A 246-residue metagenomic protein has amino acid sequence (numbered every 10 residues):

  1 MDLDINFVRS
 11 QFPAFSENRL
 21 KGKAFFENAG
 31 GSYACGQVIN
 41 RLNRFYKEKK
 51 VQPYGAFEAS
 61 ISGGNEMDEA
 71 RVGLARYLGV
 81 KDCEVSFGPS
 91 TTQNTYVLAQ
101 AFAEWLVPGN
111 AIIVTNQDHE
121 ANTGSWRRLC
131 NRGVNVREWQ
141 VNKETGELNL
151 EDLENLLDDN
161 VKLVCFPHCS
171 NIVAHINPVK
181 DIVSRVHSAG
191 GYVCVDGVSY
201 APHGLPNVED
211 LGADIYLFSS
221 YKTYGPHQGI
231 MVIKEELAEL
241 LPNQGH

Functional and structural regions predicted by a protein language model:
M1-H246: Pyridoxal 5′-phosphate
